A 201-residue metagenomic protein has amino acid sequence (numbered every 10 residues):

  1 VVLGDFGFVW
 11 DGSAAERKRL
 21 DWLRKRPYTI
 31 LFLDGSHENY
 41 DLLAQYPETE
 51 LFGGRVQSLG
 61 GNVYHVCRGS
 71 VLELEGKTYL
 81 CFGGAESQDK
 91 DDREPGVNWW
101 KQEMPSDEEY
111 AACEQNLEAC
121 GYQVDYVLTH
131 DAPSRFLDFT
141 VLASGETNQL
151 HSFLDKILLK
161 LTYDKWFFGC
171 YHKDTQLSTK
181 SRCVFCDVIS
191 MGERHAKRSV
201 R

Functional and structural regions predicted by a protein language model:
V1-L3, Y126-H130, F167: Structural motif
V1-L74, A143, L150-L154, L159-K160 (+1 more regions): Core catalytic region of metal-dependent phosphoesterases/phosphodiesterases, especially metallo-beta-lactamase-like
G7-G12, S36-L42, V71-L72, S87-K90 (+2 more regions): Active-site environment of divalent metal-dependent phosphoester hydrolases
R17-K18, E48, D89, D138 (+1 more regions): Alpha-helix termini
D34, G69, G83-A85, C170 (+1 more regions): Residues at the C-termini of beta-strands that transition into short coil/loop
G54, G61, L74-G145: Active-site-proximal loop/helix segment associated with metal-binding centers of metalloenzymes
E73-E75, D155-K160, Y171-R201: Binuclear metal-dependent phosphoesterase catalytic core
